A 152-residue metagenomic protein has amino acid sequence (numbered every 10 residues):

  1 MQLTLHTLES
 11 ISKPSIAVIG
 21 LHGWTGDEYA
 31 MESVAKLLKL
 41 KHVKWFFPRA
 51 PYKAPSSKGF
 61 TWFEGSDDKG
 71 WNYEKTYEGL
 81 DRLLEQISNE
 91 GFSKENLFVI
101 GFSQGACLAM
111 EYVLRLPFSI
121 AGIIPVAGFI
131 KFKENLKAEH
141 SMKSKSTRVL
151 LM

Functional and structural regions predicted by a protein language model:
M1-N96: Serine-hydrolase catalytic machinery in alpha/beta-hydrolase-like enzymes
E9, I130-M152: The feature captures the conserved acid-bearing segment of alpha/beta-hydrolase catalytic domains
S33, E111-R115: Active-site signature of alpha/beta-hydrolase-fold catalytic machinery across serine- and Asp/Cys-nucleophile hydrolases
I100-G105, A109: Gly/Ala-rich beta-loop-alpha elbow adjacent to hydrolase catalytic centers
L108-Y112, E134: Hydrolases whose catalytic domains are alpha/beta-hydrolase-1, hotdog thioesterase, or metallo-beta-lactamase-like
F118-K131: A conserved short beta-strand
